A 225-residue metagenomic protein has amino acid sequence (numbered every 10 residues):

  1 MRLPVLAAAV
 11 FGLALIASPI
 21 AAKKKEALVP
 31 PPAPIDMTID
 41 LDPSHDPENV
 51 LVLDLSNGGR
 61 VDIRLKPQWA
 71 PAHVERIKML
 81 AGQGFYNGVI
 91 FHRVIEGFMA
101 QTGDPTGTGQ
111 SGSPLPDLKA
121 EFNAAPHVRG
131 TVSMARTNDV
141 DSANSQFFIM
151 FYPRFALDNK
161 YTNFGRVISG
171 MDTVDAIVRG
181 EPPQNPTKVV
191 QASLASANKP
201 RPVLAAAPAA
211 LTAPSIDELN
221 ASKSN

Functional and structural regions predicted by a protein language model:
R2-A7, I16-N225: Cyclophilin-like peptidyl-prolyl cis-trans isomerases
V10-F11: Metal-dependent nucleotide-binding catalytic modules
